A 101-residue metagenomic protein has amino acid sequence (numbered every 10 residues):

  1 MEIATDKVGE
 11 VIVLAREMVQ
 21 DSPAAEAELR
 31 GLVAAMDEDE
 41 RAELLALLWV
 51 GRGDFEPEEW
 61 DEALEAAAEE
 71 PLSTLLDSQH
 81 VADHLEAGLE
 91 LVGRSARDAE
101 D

Functional and structural regions predicted by a protein language model:
M1-P23: Short terminal alpha-helical segments
E17, A24-E28, A34, V81 (+1 more regions): Polar alpha-helical coiled-coil and adjacent low-complexity
L32, V50-D54, L72, L76: Generic amphipathic alpha-helical segments used as scaffolds and interaction surfaces in large, multi-domain proteins
L32-A42, L76-H80: Structural motif
R41-R52: Short, hydrophobic/amphipathic alpha-helical patches that form generic packing surfaces within helical domains
A46-L48, E59-D61, E100-D101: Short coil/turn segments at secondary-structure boundaries
F55-A66: Short, surface-exposed beta-strand/strand-loop-strand elements in extracellular ectodomains
A67-D101: Helix-rich interaction surfaces within compact, conserved domain-sized segments that mediate assembly or partner
